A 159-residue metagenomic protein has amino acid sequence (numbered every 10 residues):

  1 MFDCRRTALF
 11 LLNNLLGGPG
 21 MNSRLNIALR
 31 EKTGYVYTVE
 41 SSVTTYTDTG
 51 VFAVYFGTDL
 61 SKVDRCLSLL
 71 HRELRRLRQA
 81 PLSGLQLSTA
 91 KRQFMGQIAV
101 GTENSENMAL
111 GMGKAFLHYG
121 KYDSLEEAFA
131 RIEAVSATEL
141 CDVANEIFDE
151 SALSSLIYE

Functional and structural regions predicted by a protein language model:
M1-N22: His/Glu-based metal-binding/catalytic segments typifying zinc-dependent metallopeptidases
N26-Q79, G84-V135, E150-E159: M16 family metallopeptidases and their MPP-like homologs
D142: Pyridoxal 5′-phosphate
